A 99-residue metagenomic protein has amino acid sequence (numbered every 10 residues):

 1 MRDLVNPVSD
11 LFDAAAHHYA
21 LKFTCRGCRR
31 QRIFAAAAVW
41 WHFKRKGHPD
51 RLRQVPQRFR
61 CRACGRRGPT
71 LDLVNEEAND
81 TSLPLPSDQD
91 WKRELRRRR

Functional and structural regions predicted by a protein language model:
M1-A20, F43-D50, T70-R99: Short, intrinsically disordered terminal segments enriched in charged and Pro/Gly residues
A20-K22, R58-C61: Residues immediately within or flanking Cys/His clusters that coordinate Zn2+ in small zinc-binding modules
K22-T24, I33: An amphipathic, hydrophobic-aromatic interaction surface with interspersed Lys/Arg that forms lipid/phosphate-bearing
C25-C28, C61-C64: Short cysteine-rich clusters marking metal-coordination/redox-active sites
G27, A38, E77: A short beta-strand motif that forms part of the nucleic acid-binding face of small beta-barrel RNA-binding folds
R30-L52: Short recognition patches in nucleic-acid-associated and regulatory proteins
R32, G68-T70: Cys/His-rich microdomains that often coordinate metals
